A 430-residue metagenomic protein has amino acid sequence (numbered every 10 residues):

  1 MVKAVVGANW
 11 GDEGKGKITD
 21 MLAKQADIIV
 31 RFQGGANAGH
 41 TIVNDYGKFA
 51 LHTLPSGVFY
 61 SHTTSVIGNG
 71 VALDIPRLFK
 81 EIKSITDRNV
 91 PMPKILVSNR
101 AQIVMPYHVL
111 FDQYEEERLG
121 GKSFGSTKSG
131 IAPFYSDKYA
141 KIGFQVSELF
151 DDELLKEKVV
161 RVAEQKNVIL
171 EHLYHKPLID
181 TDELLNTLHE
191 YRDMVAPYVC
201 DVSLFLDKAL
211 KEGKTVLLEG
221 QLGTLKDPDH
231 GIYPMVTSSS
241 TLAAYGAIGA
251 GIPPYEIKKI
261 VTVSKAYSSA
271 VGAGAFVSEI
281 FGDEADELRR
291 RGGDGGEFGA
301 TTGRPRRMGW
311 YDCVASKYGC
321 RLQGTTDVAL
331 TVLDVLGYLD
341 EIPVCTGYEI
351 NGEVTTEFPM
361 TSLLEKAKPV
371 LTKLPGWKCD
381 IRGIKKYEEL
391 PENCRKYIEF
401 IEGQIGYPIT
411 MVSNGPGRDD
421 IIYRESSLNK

Functional and structural regions predicted by a protein language model:
M1-K430: Non-transmembrane, aqueous-exposed alpha-helical and coiled segments at domain scale
